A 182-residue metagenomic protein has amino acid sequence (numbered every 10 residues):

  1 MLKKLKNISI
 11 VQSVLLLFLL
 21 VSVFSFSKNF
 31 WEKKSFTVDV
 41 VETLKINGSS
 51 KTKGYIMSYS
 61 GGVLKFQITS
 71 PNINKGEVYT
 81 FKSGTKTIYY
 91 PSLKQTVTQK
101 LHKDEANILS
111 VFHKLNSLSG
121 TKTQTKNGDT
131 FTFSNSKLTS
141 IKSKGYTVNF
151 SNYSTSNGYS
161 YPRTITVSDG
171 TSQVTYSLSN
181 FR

Functional and structural regions predicted by a protein language model:
L2, L17-V63, R182: N-terminal leader/targeting segments and the immediate start of mature chains
L2-V14: Bacterial N-terminal signal peptides that target proteins for export
N29, G54-Y59, V78-Y79, D129-T132 (+1 more regions): Short, exposed beta-strand/loop patches in secreted or surface proteins that constitute
T37, K65-Q67, T87, T139-S140 (+2 more regions): General beta-strand recognition
E42, Q67-P71, I88-L93, K142-K144 (+1 more regions): Beta-turn initiation residues at beta-strand->coil junctions
I56-S110: An acidic-aromatic
Y90, K94-T96, K100-N127, S134-I141: Solvent-exposed helix/loop surface patches that form functional interfaces
S119-R182: Gly/Pro-enriched, hydrophobic low-complexity segments that function as extracytoplasmic propeptides/linkers
